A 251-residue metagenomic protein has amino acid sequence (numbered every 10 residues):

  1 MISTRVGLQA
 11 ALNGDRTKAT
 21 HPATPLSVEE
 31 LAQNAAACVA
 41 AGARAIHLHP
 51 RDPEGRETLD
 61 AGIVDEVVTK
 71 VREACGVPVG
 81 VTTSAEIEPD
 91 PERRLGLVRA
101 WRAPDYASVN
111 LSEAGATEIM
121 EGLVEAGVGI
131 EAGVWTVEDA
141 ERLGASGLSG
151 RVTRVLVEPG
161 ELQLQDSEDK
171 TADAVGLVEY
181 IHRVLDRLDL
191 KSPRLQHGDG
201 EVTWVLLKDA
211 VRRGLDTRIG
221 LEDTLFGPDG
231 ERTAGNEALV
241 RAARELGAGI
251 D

Functional and structural regions predicted by a protein language model:
I2-L8, G42-R44, E73-V79, A103-D105 (+4 more regions): Short, well-ordered coil/turn segments that N-cap beta-strands
S3-R5, A10, Q33, R56-T83 (+3 more regions): Alpha-helix-loop-beta-strand connector modules within alpha/beta enzyme cores
G7-A11, Q33-H47: N-terminal glycine-rich anion-binding loops that anchor highly charged ligand groups
N13-E30, T82-P91, V109, E131-V134 (+1 more regions): Active-site mouth loops of central-metabolism enzymes
A19, R44-V67, F226-P228: Glycine-rich, proline-tolerant flexible connector loops at the mouths of alpha/beta enzymes
L31, C38, H49, A107 (+1 more regions): Conserved, mostly hydrophobic/aromatic
T58-L59, V64-I130: Internal catalytic or translocation cores that form aromatic/hydrophobic pockets or channels for amphipathic metabolites
S108-L221, D229-L239: Catalytic alpha/beta core domains of metabolic enzymes, predominantly
